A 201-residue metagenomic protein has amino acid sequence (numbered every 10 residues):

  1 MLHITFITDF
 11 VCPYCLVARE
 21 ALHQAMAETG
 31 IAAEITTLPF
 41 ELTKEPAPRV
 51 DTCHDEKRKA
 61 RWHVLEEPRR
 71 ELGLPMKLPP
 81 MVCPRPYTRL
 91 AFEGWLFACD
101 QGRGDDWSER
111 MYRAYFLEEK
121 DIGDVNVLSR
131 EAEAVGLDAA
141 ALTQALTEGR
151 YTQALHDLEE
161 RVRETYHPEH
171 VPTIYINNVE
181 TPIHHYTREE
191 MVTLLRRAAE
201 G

Functional and structural regions predicted by a protein language model:
M1-T5: Extreme N-terminal starter segment of soluble prokaryotic enzymes
T8-V11: Short pre-active-site segment immediately N-terminal to redox-active cysteine/selenocysteine motifs in thiol-based
Y14-A33, T37, R110-G201: C-terminal cap of thioredoxin/glutaredoxin-like
L16-E118: Structural alpha/beta surface segment adjacent to cysteine/selenocysteine redox centers across thiol/disulfide enzymes
